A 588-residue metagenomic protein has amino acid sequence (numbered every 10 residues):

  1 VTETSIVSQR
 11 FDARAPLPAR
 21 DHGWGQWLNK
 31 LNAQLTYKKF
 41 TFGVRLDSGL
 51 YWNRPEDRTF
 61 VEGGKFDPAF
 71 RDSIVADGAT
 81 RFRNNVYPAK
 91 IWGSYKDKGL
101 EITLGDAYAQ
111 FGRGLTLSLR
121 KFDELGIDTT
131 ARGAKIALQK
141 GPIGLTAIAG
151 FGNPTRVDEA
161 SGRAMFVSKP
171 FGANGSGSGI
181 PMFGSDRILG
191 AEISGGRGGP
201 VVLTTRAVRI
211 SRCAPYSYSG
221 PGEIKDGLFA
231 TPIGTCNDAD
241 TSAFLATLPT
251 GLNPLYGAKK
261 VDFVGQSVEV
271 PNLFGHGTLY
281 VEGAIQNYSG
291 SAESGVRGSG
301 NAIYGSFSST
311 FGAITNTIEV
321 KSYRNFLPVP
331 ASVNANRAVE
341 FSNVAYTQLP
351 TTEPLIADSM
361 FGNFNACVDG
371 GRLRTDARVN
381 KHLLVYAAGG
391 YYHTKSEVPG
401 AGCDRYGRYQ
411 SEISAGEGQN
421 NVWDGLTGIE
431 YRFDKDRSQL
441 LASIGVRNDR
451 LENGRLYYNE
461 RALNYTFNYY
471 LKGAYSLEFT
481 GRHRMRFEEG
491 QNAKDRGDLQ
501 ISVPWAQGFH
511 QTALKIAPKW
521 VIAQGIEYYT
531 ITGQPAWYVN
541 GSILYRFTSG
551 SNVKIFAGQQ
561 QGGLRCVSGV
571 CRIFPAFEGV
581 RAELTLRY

Functional and structural regions predicted by a protein language model:
V1-W27, T36-F42, L46, Y51-R58 (+7 more regions): Signature for the C-terminal beta-barrel architecture of outer-membrane proteins
P18, Q110-R113, L119-K121: Acidic, small-polar-rich N-terminal luminal/periplasmic segments of exported/outer-membrane proteins
P55-E56, G105, R113-S118, D158-E159: Short, conserved acidic/polar surface loops in the N-terminal third of protein domains
G99-G114, T130: Well-ordered mid-protein domain cores that form the structural environment of catalytic cofactors
K519-Q560: C-terminal structured "cap/appendage" subdomains that terminate the fold
Y545, F574-Y588: Outer-membrane beta-barrel "beta-signal"
K554-R572, G579-R581: Low-complexity, intrinsically disordered Gly/Pro/Thr-rich segments
